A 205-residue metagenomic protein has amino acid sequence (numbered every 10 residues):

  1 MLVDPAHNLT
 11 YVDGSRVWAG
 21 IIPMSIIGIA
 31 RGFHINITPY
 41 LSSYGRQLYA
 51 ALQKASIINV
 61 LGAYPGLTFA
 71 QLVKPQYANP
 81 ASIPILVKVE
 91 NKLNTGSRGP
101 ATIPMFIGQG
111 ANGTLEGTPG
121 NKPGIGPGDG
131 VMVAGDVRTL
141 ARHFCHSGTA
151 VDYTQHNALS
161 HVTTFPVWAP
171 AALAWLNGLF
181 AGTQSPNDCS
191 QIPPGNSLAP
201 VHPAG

Functional and structural regions predicted by a protein language model:
L2-P100, T118-P119, P127-V137: Accessory cap/linker subdomain of secreted extracellular hydrolases
D4-L9, T114-E116, S160-F165: Flexible loop/turn segments at secondary-structure boundaries
E90, A101, F106-L115, I125: Short beta-strand/loop motif that positions the catalytic acidic residue of the alpha/beta-hydrolase fold
G108-N112, N121, R138-G205: C-terminal catalytic histidine-bearing segment of alpha/beta-hydrolase fold enzymes
I125-G128, S160: Conserved short-loop catalytic and cofactor-binding motifs
